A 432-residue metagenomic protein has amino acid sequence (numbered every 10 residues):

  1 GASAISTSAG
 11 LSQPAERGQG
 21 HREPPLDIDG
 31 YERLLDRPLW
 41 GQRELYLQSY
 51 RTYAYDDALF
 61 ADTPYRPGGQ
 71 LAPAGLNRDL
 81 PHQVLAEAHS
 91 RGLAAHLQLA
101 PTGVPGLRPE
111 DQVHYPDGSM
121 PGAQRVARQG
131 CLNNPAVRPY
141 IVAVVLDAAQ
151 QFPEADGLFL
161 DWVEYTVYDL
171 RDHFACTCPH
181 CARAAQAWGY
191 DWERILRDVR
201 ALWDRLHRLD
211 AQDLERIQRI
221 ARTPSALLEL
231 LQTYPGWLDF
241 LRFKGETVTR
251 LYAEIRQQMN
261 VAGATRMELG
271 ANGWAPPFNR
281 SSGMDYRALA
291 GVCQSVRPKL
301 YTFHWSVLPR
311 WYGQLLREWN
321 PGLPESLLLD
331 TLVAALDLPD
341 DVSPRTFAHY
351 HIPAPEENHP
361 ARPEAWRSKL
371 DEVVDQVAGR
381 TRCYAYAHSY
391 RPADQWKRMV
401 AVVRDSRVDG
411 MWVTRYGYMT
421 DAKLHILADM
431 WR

Functional and structural regions predicted by a protein language model:
G1-A15, R33-Y55, Q151-G157, S295 (+1 more regions): Catalytic domains of carbohydrate-active enzymes, especially glycoside hydrolases
A2-S3, H89-A95, P153-D156, G263-M267 (+3 more regions): Short, well-ordered coil/turn segments that N-cap beta-strands
R17-R51, G103-R125, D161-L227, A290 (+1 more regions): Aromatic- and acidic-residue-enriched segments that line the glycan-binding/catalytic groove of carbohydrate-active
L39-A86, A94-F152, T166-L170, F174-R194 (+1 more regions): Active-site-adjacent "subsite" loops/lids of carbohydrate-active enzymes
L93-V104, F159-V163, W192-T223, L238-S282 (+1 more regions): Aromatic-lined carbohydrate-recognition surfaces of secreted/lumenal glycan-active proteins
P105-L107, D111-H114, V167-D169, T265-P309 (+3 more regions): Substrate-binding cleft/loops of secretory-pathway carbohydrate-active enzymes
D161, L196-W237, M284-A354, V408 (+1 more regions): Aromatic- and acid-rich polysaccharide-binding/catalytic face of secreted or lumenal carbohydrate-active enzymes
A226-L238, R266-W274, L329-W396: Active-site clefts of carbohydrate-active enzymes
